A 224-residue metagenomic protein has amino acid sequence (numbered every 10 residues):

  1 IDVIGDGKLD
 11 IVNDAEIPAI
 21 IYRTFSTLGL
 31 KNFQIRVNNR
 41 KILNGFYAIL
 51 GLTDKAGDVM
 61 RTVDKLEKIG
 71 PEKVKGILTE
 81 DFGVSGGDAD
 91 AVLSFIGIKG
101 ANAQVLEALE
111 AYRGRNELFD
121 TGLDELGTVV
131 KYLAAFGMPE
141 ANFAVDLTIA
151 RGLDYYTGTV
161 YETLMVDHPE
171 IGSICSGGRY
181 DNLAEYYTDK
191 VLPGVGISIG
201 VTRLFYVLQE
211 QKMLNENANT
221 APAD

Functional and structural regions predicted by a protein language model:
I1-K31, K41, K75-D224: Positively charged, Gly/Ser-enriched RNA/tRNA-binding surfaces
I35, N39-F46, G51: Glycine-rich, mobile lid/loop segments that gate access to catalytic sites or pores
I35-N38, L66-E72, T121: Short acidic alpha-helix initiation/capping motifs at coil-to-helix transition points, especially at protein N-termini
G51-T79, M165-D167: Acidic, His- and aromatic-enriched active-site or binding-groove loops in soluble protein domains that engage sugars
